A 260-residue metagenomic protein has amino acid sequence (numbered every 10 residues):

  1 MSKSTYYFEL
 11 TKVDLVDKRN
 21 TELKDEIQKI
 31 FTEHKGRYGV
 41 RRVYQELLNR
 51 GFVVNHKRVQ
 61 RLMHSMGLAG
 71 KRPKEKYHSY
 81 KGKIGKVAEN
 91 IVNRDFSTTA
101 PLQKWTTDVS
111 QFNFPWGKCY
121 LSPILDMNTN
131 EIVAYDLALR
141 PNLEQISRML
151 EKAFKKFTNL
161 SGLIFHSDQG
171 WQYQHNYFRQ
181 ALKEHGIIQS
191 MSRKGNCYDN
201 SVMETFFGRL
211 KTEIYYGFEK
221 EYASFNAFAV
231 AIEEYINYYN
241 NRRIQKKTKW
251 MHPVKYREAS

Functional and structural regions predicted by a protein language model:
K3-A100, N196, H252-S260: Basic, flexible linker segments flanking DNA-binding modules in nucleic acid-interacting mobile-element proteins
T11-K12, D17, S65, S79 (+5 more regions): Helix-centric, low-specificity signal for extended rod-like, repetitive segments
V13-D14, K183-I187, K211-S260: C-terminal domain-tail junction helix/linker
I30, R50, L62, K156 (+2 more regions): Short alpha-helical functional segments enriched in proximate histidine and acidic residues
G36, N159, N241-Q245: Intrinsically disordered or highly flexible coil/loop and linker segments, enriched in small and charged/polar residues
Q45, R61, Q180, E184 (+1 more regions): Surface-exposed charge patches
F52-H56, M66-R72, K83-L121, M127-A231: RNase H-like DDE/DDD metal-dependent nuclease/strand-transfer catalytic core used by mobile genetic elements
